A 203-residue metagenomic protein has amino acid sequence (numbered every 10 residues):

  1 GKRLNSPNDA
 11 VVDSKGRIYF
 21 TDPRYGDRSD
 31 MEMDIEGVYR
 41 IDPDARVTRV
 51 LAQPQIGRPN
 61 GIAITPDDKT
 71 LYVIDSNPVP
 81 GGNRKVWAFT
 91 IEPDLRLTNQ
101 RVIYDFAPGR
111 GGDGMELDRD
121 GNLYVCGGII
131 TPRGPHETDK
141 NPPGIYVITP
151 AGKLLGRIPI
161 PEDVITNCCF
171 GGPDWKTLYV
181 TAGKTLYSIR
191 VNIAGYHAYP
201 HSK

Functional and structural regions predicted by a protein language model:
G1-I18, Y25, E32-G37, V47-V73 (+5 more regions): Beta-rich, blade/repeat-based domains predominating in secreted/periplasmic proteins but also intracellular
E36-Y39, K85-W87, G144-Y146, T185: A short loop-to-beta-strand structural motif that recurs across blades of beta-propeller domains
D42, T90, I148-T149, R190: Structural recognition of the beta-propeller blade-terminating site
D44-R46, P93, L97, A151-K153 (+1 more regions): Short coil turn/linker residues within repeat-based beta-strand modules
A88-R96, R190-P200: Short loop/turn segments immediately following beta-strands, especially the blade-tip and inter-blade linker loops
R110-V125, P135-D139, V180, T185-A194: Eukaryotic scaffold repeat domains enriched in small/polar residues
N141-C169: A conserved acidic, glycine/proline-rich C-terminal tail/linker
